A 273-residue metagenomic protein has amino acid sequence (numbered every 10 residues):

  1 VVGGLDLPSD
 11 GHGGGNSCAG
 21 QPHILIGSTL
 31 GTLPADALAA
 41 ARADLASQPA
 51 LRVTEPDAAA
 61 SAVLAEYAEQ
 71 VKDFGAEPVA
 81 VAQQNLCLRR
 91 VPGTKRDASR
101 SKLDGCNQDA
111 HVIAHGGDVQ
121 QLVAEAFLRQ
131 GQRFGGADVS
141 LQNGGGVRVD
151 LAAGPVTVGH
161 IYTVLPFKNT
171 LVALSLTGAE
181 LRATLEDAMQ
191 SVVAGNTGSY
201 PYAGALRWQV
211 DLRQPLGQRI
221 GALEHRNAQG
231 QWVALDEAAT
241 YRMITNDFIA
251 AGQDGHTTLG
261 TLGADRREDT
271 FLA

Functional and structural regions predicted by a protein language model:
V1-A46, A50-T54, S61-L64, R100-K102 (+2 more regions): Feature captures C-terminal
V71: Secretory-pathway-linked proteins and extracytosolic
G75-G116: Glycine-rich phosphate/diphosphate-binding loops and the adjacent beta-loop-alpha structural elements that coordinate
